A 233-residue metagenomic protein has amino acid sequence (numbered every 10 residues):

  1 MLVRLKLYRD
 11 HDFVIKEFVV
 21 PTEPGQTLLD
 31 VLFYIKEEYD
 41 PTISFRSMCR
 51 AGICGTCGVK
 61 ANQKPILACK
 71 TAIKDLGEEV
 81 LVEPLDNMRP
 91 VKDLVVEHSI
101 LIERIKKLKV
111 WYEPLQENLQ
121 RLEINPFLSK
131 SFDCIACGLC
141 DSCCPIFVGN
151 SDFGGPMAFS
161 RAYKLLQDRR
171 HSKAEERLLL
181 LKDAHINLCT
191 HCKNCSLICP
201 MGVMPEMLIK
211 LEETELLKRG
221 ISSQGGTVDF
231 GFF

Functional and structural regions predicted by a protein language model:
M1-L101, D141, P145, N150: Iron-sulfur-associated redox domains of electron-transfer enzymes in respiratory and anaerobic energy metabolism
Q26-E38, E83-F233: Ferredoxin-type iron-sulfur electron-transfer modules in oxidoreductases and energy-metabolism complexes
